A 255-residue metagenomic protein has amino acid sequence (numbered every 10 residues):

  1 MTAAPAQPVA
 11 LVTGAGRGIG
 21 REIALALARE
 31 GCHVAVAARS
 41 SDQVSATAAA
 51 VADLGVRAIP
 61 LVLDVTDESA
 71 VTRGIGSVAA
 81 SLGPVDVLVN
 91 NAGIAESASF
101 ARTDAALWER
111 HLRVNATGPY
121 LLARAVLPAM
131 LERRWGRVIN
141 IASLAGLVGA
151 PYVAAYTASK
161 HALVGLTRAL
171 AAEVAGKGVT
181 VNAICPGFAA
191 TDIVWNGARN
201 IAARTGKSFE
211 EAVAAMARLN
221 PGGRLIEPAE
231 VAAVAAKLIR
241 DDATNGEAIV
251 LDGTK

Functional and structural regions predicted by a protein language model:
G16-R17: Conserved glycine-rich cofactor-binding loop
S99-F100, L107-E109, M216: Substrate-binding pocket helix/loop in short-chain dehydrogenase/reductase
A101, V148-A155, G176-K177, G223: Active-site loop immediately N-terminal to the catalytic Tyr-X3-Lys motif of short-chain dehydrogenase/reductase
Y120, W135, G222-L251: C-terminal substrate-recognition "lid" of short-chain dehydrogenase/reductases
A123, S159, T167: Active-site helix of classical SDR
P128, A172-E173: Alpha-helical segment proximal to the catalytic Tyr-Lys
S143: Residue(s) in the substrate-gating loop at a strand-loop-helix junction that position the organic substrate next
